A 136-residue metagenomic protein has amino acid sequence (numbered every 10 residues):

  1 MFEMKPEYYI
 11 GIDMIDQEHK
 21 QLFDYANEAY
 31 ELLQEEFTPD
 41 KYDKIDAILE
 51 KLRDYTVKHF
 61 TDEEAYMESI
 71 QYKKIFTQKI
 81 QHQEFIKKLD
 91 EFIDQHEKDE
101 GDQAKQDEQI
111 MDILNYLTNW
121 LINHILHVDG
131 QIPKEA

Functional and structural regions predicted by a protein language model:
M1-A136: Small-residue-biased structural context
